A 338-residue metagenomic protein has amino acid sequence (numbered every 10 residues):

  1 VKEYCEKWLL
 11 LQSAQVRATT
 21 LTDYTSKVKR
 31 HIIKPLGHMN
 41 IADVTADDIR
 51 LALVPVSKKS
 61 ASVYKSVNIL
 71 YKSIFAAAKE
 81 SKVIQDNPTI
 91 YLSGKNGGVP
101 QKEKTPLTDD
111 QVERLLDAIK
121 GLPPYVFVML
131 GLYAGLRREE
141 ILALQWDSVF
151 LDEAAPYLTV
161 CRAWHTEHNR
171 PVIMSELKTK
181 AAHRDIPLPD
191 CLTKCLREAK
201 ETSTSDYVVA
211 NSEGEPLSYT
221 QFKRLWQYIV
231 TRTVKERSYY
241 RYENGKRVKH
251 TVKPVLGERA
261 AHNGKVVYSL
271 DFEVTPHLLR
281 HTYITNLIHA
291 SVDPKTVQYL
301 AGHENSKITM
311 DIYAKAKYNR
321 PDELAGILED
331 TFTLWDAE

Functional and structural regions predicted by a protein language model:
L9-V83, Q101, E215-Q221, S238-Y240 (+1 more regions): N-terminal core-binding DNA-recognition domain of tyrosine site-specific recombinases/integrases
D43-A46, A76-K102, H250-A260, G326: Short, charged hinge/linker segments at domain and secondary-structure junctions
A61, K65-I69, E80-W146, D152-A154 (+2 more regions): Basic, Lys/Arg- and aromatic-enriched nucleic-acid-binding interface segment
K79-P88, F150-A154, T159-R162, T166 (+3 more regions): Proline-centered turn/helix-capping motifs that create local helix->coil transitions or kinks
S93-G94, Q111, L144-A199: Conserved tyrosine-mediated DNA breakage-rejoining catalytic core shared by Y-recombinases
G98, P106, A301-G326: Catalytic-site neighborhood detector that most strongly recognizes the C-terminal catalytic loop/helix of tyrosine
D117-L122, A134, I186, E201-P216 (+2 more regions): Short, basic (Lys/Arg/His-rich) helix/loop patches that form interaction surfaces in the mid-to-C-terminal regions
E153-A154, T166-H183, D190-L192, S212-E213 (+4 more regions): C-terminal secondary-structure termini that scaffold catalytic or DNA-interacting sites
